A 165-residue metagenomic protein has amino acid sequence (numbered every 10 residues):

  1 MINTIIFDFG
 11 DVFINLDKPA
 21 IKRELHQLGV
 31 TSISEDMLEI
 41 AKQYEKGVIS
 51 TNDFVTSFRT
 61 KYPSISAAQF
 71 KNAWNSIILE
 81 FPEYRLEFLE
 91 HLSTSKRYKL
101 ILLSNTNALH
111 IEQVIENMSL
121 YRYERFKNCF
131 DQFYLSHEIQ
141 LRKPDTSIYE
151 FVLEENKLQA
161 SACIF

Functional and structural regions predicted by a protein language model:
M1-L38, K46, T60-K61: Active-site neighborhood of HAD-like aspartate-dependent phosphohydrolases
D8-D11, G47, L92, L102 (+1 more regions): Generic structural signal for small/hydrophobic residues in well-ordered secondary structure, especially within
F13-L16, L100, L109-Q113, R142-K143: Short catalytic/ligand-binding loop motif for oxyanion handling, primarily in non-cytosolic enzymes, centered on
Y44-E87: Metal-dependent phosphoesterase signature
N72-S104, T146: Short, acidic loop-to-helix structural element flanking the phosphoryl-transfer center in phosphate-processing enzymes
E116-R122, I148: Charged helix-capping and loop-helix junction motifs
N128-Q132, A160-C163: Short acidic capping loops at alpha-helix termini that bridge into adjacent secondary structure
R142-F165: Conserved Lys-Pro-Asp/Glu-containing loop-to-beta segment of HAD-superfamily phosphomonoesterases, centered on
